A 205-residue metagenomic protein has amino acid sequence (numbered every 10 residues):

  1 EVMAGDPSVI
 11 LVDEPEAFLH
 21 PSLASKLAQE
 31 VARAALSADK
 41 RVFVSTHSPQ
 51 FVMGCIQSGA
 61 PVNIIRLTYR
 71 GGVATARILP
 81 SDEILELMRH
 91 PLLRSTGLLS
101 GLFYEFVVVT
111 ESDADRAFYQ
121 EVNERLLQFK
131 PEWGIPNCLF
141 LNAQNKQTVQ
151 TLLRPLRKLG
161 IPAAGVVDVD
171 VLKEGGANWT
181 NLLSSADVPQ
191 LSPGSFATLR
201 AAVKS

Functional and structural regions predicted by a protein language model:
E1-S100: Switch/communication elements of ASCE P-loop NTPase nucleotide-binding domains
V52, I65-S205: Acidic, divalent-metal-binding catalytic cores of TOPRIM and closely related two-metal-ion phosphodiester/pyrophosphate
